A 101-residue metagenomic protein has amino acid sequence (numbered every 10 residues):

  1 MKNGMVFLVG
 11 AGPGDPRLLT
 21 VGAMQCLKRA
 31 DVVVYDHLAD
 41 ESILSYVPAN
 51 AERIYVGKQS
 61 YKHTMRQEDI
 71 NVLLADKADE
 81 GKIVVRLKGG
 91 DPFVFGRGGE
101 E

Functional and structural regions predicted by a protein language model:
M1-A11, V21-E101: Class I S-adenosyl-L-methionine
P16-R17: Flexible active-site lid/hinge loop adjacent to a nucleotide/diphosphate and Mg2+-phosphate binding pocket
